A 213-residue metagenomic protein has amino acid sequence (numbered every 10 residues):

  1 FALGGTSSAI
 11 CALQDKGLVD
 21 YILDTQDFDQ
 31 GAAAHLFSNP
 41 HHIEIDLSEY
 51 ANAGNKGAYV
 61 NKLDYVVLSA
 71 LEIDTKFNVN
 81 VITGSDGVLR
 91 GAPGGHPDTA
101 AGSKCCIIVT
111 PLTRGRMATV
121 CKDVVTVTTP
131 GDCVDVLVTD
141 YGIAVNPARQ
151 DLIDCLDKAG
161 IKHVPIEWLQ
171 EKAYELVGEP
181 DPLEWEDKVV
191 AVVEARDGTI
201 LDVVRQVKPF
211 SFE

Functional and structural regions predicted by a protein language model:
F1-A9: Active-site catalytic microenvironments in core metabolic enzymes, especially phosphate/sugar-handling
C11-A12, K16-E213: Conserved phosphate- and dinucleotide-binding cores of soluble alpha/beta proteins, encompassing both enzyme active
